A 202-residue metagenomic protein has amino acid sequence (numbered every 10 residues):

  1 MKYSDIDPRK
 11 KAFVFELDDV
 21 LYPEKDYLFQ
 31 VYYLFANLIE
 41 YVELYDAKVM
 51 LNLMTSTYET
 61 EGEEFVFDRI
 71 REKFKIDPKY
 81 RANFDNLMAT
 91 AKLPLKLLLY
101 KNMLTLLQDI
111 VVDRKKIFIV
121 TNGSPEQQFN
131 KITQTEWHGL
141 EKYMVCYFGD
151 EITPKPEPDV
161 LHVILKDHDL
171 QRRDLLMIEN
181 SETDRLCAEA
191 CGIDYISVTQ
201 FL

Functional and structural regions predicted by a protein language model:
M1-V49: Active-site neighborhood of HAD-like aspartate-dependent phosphohydrolases
I6-R9, V112-K115, H168-D174: Glycine-rich phosphate-binding loop signature in dinucleotide/nucleotide-binding domains
T55-A89: A metal-dependent, Asp-based hydrolase signature
A91-I119, P158: Short, acidic loop-to-helix structural element flanking the phosphoryl-transfer center in phosphate-processing enzymes
L98, S124-L176, E182-L186: Substrate-recognition "cap/lid" segment bordering the active-site pocket of phosphatases
T105, D109, E157-L161, S181-C187 (+1 more regions): Short glycine/proline-centered loop/turn elements that form peptide/ligand docking sites
F118-T121, M177, S197: Structural beta-sheet core signal
K142, A190-I193: Short, structured coil segments at secondary-structure junctions
